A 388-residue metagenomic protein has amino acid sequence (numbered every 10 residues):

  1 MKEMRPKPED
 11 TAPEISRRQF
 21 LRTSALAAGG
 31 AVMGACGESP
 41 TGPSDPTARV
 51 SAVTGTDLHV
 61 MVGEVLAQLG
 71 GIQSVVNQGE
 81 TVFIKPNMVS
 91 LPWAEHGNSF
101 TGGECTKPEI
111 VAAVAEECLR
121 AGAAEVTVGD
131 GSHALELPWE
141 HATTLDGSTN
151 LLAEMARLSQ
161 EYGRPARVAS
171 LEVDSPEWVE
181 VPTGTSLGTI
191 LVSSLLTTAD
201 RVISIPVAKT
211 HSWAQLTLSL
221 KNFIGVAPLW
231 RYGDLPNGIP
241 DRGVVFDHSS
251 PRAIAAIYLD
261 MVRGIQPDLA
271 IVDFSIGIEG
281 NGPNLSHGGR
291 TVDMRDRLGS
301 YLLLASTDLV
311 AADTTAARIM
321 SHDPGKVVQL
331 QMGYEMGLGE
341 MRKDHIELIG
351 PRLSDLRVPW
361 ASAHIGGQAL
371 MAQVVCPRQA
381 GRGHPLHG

Functional and structural regions predicted by a protein language model:
M1-I15: N-terminal secretory signal peptides
A12-Q19, G30-S44: N-terminal twin-arginine translocation
F20-R22, L338: Extended, hydrophobic interaction surfaces within ordered domains
T23, G34-A35, V181, V226: Generic signature of intrinsically disordered, low-complexity segments enriched in small/polar residues
S24-A28: Sec-dependent signal peptide hydrophobic core
D45-A112, E116-G388: Extended, low-polarity segments enriched in aliphatic/aromatic residues
